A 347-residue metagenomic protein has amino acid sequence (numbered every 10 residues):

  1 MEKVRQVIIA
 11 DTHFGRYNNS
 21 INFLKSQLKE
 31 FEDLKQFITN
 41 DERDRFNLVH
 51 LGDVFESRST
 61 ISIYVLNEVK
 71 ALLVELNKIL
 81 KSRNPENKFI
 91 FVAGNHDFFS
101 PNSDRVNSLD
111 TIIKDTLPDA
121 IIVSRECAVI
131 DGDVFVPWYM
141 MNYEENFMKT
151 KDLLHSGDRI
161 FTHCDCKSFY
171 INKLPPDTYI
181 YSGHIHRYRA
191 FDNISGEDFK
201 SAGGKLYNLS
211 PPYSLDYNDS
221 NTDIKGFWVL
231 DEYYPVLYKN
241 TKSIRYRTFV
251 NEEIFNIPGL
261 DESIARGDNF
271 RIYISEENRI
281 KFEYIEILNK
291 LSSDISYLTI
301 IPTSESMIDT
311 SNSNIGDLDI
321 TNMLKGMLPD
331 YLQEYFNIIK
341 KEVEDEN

Functional and structural regions predicted by a protein language model:
M1-V7, A128-F135, H155-R159, S201-L206 (+1 more regions): Beta-strand-turn-beta hairpins that frame and shape the catalytic cleft of phosphate-ester-processing enzymes
E2, D231-N347: Accessory, non-catalytic peripheral segments of nucleic-acid enzymes
E2-R5, T12, R16-A128: Core catalytic region of metal-dependent phosphoesterases/phosphodiesterases, especially metallo-beta-lactamase-like
Q6-I9, V49, F135, R159-H163 (+2 more regions): Structural motif
D11, G52-D53, G94-N95, H163 (+2 more regions): Active-site glycine-centered loops adjacent to acidic/histidine catalytic or metal-binding residues that shape
V69, I90-P175, L209: Conserved catalytic scaffold of divalent metal-dependent phosphoesterases
L76-N84, L153-H155, N172-D177, I194 (+2 more regions): Short, conserved loop/helix-junction motifs that constitute active-site signature segments in enzyme catalytic cores
C166-L237: Conserved beta-sheet core of the metallophosphoesterase superfamily
